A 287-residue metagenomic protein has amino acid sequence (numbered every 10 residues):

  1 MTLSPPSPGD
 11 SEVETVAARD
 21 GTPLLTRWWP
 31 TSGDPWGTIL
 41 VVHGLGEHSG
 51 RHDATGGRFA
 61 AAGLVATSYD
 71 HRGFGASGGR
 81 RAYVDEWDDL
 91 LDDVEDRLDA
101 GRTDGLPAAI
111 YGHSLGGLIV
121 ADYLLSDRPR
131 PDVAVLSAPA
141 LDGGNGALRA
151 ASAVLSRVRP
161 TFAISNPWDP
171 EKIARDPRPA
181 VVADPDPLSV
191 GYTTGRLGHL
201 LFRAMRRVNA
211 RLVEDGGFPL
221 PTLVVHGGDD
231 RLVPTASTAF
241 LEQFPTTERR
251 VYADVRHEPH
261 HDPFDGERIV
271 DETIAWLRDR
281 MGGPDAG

Functional and structural regions predicted by a protein language model:
M1-G33: N-terminal cap/lid segment of alpha/beta-hydrolase-fold proteins
G44-E47, G228: Active-site glycine-rich loops that stabilize anionic/oxyanionic intermediates across multiple enzyme folds
G46-S49, G75-D104, E267-I269: Catalytic nucleophile-loop/oxyanion-hole region of alpha/beta-hydrolase and closely related hydrolase-like folds
S49, G56-R80: Conserved alpha/beta-hydrolase
H113-T194: Alpha/beta-hydrolase-fold enzymes
F218, V224-H226: Short beta-strand/loop motif that positions the catalytic acidic residue of the alpha/beta-hydrolase fold
R231-S237: Conserved alpha/beta-hydrolase "acid-adjacent" motif
E248-G287: Catalytic active-site module of serine/aspartate enzymes centered on a nucleophile-bearing elbow/loop
